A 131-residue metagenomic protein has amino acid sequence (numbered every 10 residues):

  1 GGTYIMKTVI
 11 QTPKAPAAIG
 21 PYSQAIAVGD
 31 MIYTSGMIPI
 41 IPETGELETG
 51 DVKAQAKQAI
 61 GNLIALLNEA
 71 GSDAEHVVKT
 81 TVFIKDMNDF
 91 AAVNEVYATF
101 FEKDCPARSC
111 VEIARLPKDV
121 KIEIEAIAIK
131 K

Functional and structural regions predicted by a protein language model:
G1-I5: Short, Lys/Arg-enriched N-terminal segments with co-localized hydrophobic residues within the first ~10-30 amino acids
M6-K131: Short, polar/acidic, helix-capping and beta-turn segments at strand->helix junctions that line the mouths
